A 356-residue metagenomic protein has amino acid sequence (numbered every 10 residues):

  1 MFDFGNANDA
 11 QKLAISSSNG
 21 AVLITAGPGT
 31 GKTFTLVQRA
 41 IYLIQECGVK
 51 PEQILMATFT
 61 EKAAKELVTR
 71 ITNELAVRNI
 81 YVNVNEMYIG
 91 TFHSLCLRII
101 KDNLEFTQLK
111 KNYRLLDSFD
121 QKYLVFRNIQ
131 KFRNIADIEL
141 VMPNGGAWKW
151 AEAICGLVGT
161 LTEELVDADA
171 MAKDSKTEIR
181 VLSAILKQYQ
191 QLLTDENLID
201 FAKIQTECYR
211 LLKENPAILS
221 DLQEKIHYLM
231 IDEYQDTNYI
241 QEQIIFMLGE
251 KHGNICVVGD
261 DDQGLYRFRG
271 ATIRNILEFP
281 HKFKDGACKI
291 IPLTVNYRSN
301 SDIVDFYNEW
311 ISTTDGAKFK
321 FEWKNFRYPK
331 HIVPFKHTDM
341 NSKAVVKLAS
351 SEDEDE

Functional and structural regions predicted by a protein language model:
M1-L109, S220, N308: P-loop NTPase Walker
F2-N6, Y42-Q45, Y239-S351: Conserved RecA-like helicase ATPase core segment that couples NTP binding/hydrolysis to strand translocation
S17, V82-E86, E105-L198, I226 (+3 more regions): ATP-hydrolysis module of ASCE/P-loop NTPase motor domains, specifically the Walker B Asp-Glu catalytic pair
L23, L229-I231: Walker B beta-strand of ABC/ABC-like P-loop ATPase nucleotide-binding domains, specifically the conserved hydrophobic
K50-A63, I71, M87-I89, D232 (+4 more regions): Conserved RecA-like ASCE P-loop NTPase motor core of nucleic-acid helicases/translocases
A63, L67, I71, L222 (+4 more regions): Helical "lid/switch" subdomain of P-loop NTPase nucleotide-binding domains
I89-C96, R180-Y228, N238-I244: Conserved helicase/translocase P-loop NTPase motor core
